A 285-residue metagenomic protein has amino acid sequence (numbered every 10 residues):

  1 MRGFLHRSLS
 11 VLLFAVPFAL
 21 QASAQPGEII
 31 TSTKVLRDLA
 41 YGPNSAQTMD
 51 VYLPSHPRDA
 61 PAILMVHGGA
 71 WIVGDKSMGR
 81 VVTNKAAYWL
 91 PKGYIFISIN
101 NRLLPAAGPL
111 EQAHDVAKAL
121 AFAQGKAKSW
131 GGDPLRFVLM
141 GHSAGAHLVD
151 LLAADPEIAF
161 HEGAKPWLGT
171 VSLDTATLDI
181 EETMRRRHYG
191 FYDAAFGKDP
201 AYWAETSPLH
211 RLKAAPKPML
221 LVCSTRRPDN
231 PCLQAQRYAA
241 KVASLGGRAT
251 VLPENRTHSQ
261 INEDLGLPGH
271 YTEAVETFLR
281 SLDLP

Functional and structural regions predicted by a protein language model:
Q25-P57: N-terminal cap/lid segment of alpha/beta-hydrolase-fold proteins
E28-T31, N44, A176-R211, K217: Mobile cap/lid helix-loop segments that gate and shape the active-site cleft of serine hydrolases
D59-A70: Short beta-strand element of the alpha/beta-hydrolase
S77-I97: Short amphipathic alpha-helix adjacent to the substrate-entry channel of hydrolases
G108-A127: Alpha/beta-hydrolase active-site loop
A121-R185: Primarily recognizes the serine-hydrolase "nucleophile elbow" in alpha/beta-hydrolase and SGNH/GDSL folds
A215, L221-C223: Short beta-strand/loop motif that positions the catalytic acidic residue of the alpha/beta-hydrolase fold
V222, L233-A239, A243-P285: C-terminal catalytic histidine-bearing segment of alpha/beta-hydrolase fold enzymes
